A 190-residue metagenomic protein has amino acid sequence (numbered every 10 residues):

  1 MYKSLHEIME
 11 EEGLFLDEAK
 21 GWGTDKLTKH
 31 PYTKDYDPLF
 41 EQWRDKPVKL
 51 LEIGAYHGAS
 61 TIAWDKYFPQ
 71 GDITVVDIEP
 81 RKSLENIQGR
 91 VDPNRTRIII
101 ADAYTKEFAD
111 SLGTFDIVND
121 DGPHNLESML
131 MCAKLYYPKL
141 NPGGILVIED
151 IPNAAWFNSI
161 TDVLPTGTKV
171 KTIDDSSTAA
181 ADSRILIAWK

Functional and structural regions predicted by a protein language model:
M1-N119, P123-I148, P152-K190: A short alpha-helical cap/connector motif
